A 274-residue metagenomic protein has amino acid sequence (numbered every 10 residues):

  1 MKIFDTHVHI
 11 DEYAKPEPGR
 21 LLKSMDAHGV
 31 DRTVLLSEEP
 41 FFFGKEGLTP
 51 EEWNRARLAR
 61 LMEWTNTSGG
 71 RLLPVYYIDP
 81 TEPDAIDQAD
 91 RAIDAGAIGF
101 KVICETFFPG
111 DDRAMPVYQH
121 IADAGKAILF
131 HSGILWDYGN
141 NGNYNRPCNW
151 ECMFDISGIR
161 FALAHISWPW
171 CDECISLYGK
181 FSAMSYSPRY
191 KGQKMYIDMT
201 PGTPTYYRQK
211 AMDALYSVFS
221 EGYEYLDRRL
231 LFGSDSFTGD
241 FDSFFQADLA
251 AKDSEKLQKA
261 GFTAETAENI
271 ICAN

Functional and structural regions predicted by a protein language model:
M1-H9, P16-R32, D90, E224-L231 (+1 more regions): Mid-to-C-terminal alpha-helical segments outside catalytic/metal-binding sites
F4-D11, H131, H165: Histidine-centered divalent metal-coordination motifs
H7, M25, L61, T65 (+5 more regions): Conserved, mostly hydrophobic/aromatic
V8, Y13, R20-G47, R71-Y77 (+1 more regions): Divalent metal-dependent hydrolysis catalytic cores, especially in the metallo-beta-lactamase
I10-P18, F41-G44, P50-N54, I78-A85 (+5 more regions): Acidic-and-aromatic substrate-binding clefts and catalytic sites of carbohydrate-active enzymes
E39-F43, T65-E82, Y216-E224, R228: Metal-cofactor-binding active-site regions of metalloenzymes
G47-Y144, Y196, P201: Active-site gating/metal-coordination segments in enzymes
G99, D111-L231: Catalytic pocket-lining loop regions of alpha/beta-barrel enzymes, especially the amidohydrolase/enolase/GH5 lineages
